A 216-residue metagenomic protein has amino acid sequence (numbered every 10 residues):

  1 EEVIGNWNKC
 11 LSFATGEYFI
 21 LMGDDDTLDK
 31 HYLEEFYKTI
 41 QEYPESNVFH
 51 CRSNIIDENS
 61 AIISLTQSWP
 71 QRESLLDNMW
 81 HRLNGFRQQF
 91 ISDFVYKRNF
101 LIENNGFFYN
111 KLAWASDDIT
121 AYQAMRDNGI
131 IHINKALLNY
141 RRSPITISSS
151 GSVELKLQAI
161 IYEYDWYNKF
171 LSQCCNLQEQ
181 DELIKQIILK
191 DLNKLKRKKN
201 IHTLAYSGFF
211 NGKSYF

Functional and structural regions predicted by a protein language model:
E1-A14: Glycine-rich, basic loop-to-helix element that forms the pyrophosphate-binding segment of sugar-nucleotide handling
F19: Short aromatic/hydrophobic "clamp" motif used to bind/position activated sugar donors
D24-T27, R52: The conserved acidic donor/metal-binding loop of glycosyltransferases
H31-L65: Conserved donor NDP-sugar-binding/catalytic core segment of glycosyltransferases
E42, I188-F216: Membrane-interface aromatic/basic loop that binds lipid-linked glycans or pyrophosphate carriers, typified by
C51, P70-E154: Conserved nucleotide-sugar donor-binding catalytic segment
N84, V95, Q158-I187: C-terminal, non-catalytic tails of nucleotide-sugar-dependent glycosyltransferases
